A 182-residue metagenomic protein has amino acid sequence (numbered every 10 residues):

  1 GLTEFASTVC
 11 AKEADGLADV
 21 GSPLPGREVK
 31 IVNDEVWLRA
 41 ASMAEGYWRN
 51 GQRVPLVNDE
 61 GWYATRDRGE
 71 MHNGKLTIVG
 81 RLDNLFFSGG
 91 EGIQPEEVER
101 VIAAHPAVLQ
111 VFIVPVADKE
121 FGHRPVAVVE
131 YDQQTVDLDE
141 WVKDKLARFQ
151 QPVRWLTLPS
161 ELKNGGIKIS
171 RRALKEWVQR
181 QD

Functional and structural regions predicted by a protein language model:
G1-E4, G21-L24, V114-A117, L156-T157: Beta-strand->loop->alpha-helix junctions that form or flank phosphate-binding loops in nucleotide-handling enzymes
E4-L76, L82-N84, V98: Conserved AMP-binding/adenylate-forming
E13-A18, V129, R171-L174: Short, hinge-like loop/turn segments at secondary-structure boundaries
P25-R27, D34, H123-P125, V153 (+1 more regions): Change "...and in nucleic-acid phosphodiester-cleaving endonucleases..." to "...and in nucleic-acid processing enzymes
V29, Q110-I113, R154-W155: Generic structural signal for residues in well-ordered beta-strands
A40, R66-Q150, G165, E176: AMP-binding/adenylate-forming catalytic core of the ANL superfamily
A147-I169: AMP-binding/adenylate-forming catalytic domain of the ANL superfamily
W177-D182: Acidic/polar alpha-helix N-cap and adjacent early helical turns within long charge-rich amphipathic helices/linkers
